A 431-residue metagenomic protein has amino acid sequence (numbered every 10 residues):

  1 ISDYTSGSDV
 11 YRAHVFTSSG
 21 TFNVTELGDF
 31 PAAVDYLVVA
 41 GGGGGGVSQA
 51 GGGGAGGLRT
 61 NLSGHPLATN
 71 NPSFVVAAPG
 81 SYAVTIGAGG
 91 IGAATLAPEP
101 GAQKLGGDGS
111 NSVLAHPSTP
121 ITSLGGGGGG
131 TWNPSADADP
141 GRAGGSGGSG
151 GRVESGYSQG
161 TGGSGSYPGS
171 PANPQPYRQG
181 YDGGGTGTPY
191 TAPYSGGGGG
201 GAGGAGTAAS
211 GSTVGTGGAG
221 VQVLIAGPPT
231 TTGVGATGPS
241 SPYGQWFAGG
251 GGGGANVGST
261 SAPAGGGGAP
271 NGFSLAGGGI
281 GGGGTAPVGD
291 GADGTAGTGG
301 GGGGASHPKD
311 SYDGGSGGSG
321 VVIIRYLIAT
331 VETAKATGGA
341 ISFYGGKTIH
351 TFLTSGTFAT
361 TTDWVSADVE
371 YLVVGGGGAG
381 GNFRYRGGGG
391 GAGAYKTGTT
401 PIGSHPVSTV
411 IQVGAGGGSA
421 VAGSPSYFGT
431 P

Functional and structural regions predicted by a protein language model:
I1-P431: Low-complexity, glycine/proline-biased repetitive segments and flexible coils/loops
